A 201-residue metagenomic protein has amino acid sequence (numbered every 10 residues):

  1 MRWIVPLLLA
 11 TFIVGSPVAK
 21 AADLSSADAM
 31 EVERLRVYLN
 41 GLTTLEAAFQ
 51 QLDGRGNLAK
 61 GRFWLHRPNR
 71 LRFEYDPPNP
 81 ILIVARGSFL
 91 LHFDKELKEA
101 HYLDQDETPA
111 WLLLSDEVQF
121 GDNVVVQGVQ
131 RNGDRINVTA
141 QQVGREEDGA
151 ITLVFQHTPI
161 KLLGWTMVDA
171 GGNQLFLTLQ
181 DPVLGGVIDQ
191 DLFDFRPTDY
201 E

Functional and structural regions predicted by a protein language model:
M1-W3: Positively charged n-region of N-terminal signal peptides that target proteins for export
P6-G15: Bacterial N-terminal signal peptides
P17-A21: Sec/Tat signal peptide C-region and signal peptidase I cleavage site
A22-G41: Extreme N-terminal tail/first-helix region
V37-G56: A short, Trp-centered hydrophobic/proline-enriched beta-strand micro-motif
L39, P109-G121: Short, solvent-exposed helix-to-loop capping segments enriched in aromatics
R62-L112, L175: An acidic-aromatic
G121-E201: Gly/Pro-enriched, hydrophobic low-complexity segments that function as extracytoplasmic propeptides/linkers
